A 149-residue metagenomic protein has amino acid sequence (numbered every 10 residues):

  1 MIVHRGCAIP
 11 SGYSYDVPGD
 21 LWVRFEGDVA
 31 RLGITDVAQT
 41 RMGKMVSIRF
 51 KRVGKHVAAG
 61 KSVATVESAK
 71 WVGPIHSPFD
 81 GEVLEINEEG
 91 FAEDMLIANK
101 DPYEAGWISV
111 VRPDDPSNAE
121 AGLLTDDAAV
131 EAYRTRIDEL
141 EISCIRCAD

Functional and structural regions predicted by a protein language model:
M1-K61, G73, E85-D149: Non-catalytic terminal segments and appended small domains
S68: Flexible, gly/ser-rich surface segments that form the specificity/activation loops bordering the active-site cleft
P74-P78: Histidine- and aromatic-rich ligand-binding microenvironments
